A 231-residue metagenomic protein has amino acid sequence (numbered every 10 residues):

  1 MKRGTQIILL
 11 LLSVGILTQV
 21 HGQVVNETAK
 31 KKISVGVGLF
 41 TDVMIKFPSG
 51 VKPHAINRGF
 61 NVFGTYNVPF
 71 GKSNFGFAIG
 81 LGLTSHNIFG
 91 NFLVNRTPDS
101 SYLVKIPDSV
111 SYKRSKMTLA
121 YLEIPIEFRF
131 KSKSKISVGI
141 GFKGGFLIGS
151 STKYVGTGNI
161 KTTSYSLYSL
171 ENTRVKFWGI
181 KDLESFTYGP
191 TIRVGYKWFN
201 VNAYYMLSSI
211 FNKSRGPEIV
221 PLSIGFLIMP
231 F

Functional and structural regions predicted by a protein language model:
M1-E27, R129, I136, I228-F231: Bacterial Sec-dependent N-terminal signal peptides
G4, K31-I33, F40, G80 (+2 more regions): Exposed, low-structure sequence patches enriched in small/polar residues
G22-P69, F231: Short glycine/proline- and aromatic-enriched beta-strand/turn motifs that initiate or cap beta-hairpins
V24-N26, M44, E171-F231: Predominantly the C-terminal beta-signal and adjacent terminal strand-loop region of outer-membrane beta-barrel
A29-V35, S73-F77, T118, S134-V138 (+3 more regions): Outer-envelope beta-barrel architecture signal
L39-I45, L81-F89, G144-I148, W198-N200 (+2 more regions): Transmembrane beta-strands of outer-membrane beta-barrel pores
P48-A55, I88-L119, L147-T191: Extracellular/periplasm-exposed beta-strand and loop segments of Gram-negative cell-envelope proteins, dominated by
V62-V68, L81-L83, L122-F130, I140-F146 (+3 more regions): Residues on the lipid-exposed face of transmembrane beta-strands in outer-membrane beta-barrel proteins
